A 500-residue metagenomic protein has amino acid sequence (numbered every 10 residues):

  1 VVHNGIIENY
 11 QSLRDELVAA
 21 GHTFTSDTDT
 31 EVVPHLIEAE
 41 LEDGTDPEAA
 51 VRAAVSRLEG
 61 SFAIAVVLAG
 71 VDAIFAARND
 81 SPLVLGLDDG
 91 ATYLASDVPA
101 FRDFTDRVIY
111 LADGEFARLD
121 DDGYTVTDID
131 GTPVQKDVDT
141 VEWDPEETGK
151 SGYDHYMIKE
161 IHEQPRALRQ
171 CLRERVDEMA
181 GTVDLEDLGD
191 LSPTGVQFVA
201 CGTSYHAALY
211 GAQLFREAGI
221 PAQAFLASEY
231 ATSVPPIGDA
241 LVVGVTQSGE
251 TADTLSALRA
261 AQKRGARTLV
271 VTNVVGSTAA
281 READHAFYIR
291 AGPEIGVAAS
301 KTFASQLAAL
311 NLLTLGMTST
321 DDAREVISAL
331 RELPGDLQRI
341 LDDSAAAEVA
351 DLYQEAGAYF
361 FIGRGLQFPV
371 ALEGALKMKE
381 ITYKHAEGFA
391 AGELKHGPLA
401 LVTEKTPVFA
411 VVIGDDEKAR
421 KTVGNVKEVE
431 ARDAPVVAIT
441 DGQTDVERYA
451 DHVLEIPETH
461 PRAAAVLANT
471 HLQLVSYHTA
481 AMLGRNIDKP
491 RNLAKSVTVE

Functional and structural regions predicted by a protein language model:
V1-K150, D154-H155, E163-R173, D177-S192 (+2 more regions): Conserved short alpha-helical segments that host acidic/polar catalytic motifs at enzyme active sites
N4-E8, A73-L85, Y153-M157, G202-G211 (+2 more regions): Conserved phosphate/anionic-ligand binding catalytic regions in large, soluble enzymes, centered on
I6-E8, S12, A69-D72, S81-L83 (+20 more regions): Short, glycine-/Ser/Thr-/acidic-enriched flexible segments
V32, E59, F101, A224-S233 (+2 more regions): Short acidic loop-to-helix transition motifs that present clustered carboxylates
L58-A91, Q354-E380, D416-K418, V423: Acidic/histidine-rich
G131, Y449-A450, T459-E500: Generic C-terminus detector
Q164-L168, L172-Q197, H285-F409, A481-E500: Active-site phosphate/pyrophosphate-binding segments
L191-E332, R364, V412-P457, V475 (+1 more regions): Glycine-rich phosphate-binding loops that contact phosphosugars or nucleotide phosphates
